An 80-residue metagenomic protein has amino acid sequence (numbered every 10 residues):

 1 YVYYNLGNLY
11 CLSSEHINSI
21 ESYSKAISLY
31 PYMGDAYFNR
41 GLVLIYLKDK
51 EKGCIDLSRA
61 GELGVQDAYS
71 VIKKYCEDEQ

Functional and structural regions predicted by a protein language model:
Y1-C11, Y23, D35-L42: Conserved alpha-helical positions within TPR/SEL1-like repeat arrays
L9-C11, K74-Q80: Alpha-solenoid helical repeat scaffolds
K25-S28, R59-E62: Conserved structural position within tetratricopeptide repeats
M33, V65-D67: Residue-level recognition of tetratricopeptide repeat
